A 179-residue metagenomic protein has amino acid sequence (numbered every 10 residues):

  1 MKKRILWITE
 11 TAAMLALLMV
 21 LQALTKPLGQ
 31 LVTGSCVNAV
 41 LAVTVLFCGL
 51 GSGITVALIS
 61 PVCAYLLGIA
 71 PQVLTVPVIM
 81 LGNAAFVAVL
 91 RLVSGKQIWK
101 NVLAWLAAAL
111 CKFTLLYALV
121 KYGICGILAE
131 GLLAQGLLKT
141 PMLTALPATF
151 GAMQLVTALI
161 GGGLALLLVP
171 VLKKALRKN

Functional and structural regions predicted by a protein language model:
M1-N179: Loop-helix junctions at membrane interfaces
